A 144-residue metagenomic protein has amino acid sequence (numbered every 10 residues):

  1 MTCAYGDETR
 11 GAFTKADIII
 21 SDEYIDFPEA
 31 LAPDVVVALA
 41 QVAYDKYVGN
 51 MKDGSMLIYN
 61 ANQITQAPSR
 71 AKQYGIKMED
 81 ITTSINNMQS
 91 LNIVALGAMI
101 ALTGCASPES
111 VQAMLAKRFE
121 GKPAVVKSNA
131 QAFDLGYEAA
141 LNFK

Functional and structural regions predicted by a protein language model:
M1-K144: Active-site cofactor/cluster-binding pocket
